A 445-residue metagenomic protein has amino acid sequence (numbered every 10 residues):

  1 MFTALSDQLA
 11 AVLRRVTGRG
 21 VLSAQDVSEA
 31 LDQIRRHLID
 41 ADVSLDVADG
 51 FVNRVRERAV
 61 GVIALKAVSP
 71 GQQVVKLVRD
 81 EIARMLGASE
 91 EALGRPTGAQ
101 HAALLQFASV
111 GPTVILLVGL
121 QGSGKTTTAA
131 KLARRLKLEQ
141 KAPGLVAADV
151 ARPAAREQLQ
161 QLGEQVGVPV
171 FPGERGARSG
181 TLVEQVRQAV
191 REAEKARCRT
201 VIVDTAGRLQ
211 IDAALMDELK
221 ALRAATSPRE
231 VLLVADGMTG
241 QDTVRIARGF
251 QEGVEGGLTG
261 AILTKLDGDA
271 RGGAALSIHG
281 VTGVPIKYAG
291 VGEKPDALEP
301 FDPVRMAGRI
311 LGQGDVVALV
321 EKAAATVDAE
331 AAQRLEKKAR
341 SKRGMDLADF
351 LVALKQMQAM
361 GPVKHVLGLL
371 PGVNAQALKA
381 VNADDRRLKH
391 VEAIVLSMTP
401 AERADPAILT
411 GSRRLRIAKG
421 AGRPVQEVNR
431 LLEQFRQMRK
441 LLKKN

Functional and structural regions predicted by a protein language model:
M1, R19, D26, K66 (+17 more regions): Replace "in large, NTP-powered and nucleic-acid-processing enzymes" with "in large, NTP-powered factors and other
F2-R19, R305-N445: Long amphipathic alpha-helical segments used for membrane anchoring, targeting, substrate engagement, or oligomerization
A4, A11, Q33, G50 (+17 more regions): Alpha-helical scaffold segments in soluble metabolic enzymes
A4-T205: Primarily NTPase-proximal linker/entry elements flanking Walker-type ATP/GTP-binding cores
V16, D42-S44, V78, L120 (+9 more regions): Residue-level signature of catalytic and energy-coupling elements of molecular machines, predominantly ATP/GTP-dependent
S44, Q121, V146-A151, G173-G176 (+5 more regions): G-domain G4 guanine-recognition motif of GTPases
S123, D296, V425-E427: Short beta-strands and strand-coil junctions in structured, solvent-facing domains, enriched
V186-V190, E194, C198, Q210-A224 (+1 more regions): Conserved phosphate-handling catalytic cores of large alpha/beta enzymes
